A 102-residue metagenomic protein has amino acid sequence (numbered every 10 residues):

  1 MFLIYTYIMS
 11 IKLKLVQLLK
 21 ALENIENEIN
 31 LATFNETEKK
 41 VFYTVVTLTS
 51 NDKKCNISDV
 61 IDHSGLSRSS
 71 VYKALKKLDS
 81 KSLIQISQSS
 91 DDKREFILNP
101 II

Functional and structural regions predicted by a protein language model:
Q17-T33: Short, Lys/Arg-enriched N-terminal segment that forms or immediately precedes the first helix of a structured domain
A32-N35, N56, S89-I102: Short, cationic-aromatic polyanion-contact patches
T37-V45: Short alpha-helical "packing" element that flanks the helix-turn-helix/winged-helix DNA-binding module
T47-D52: Short helix-capping/hinge SLiMs at alpha-helix to coil transitions
K53-G65, L78: A short alpha-helical element within helix-turn-helix/winged-helix DNA-binding domains across DNA-binding proteins
S69: Key DNA-contact positions within bacterial/archaeal DNA-binding proteins
S82: Glycine-centered, phosphate/nucleic-acid-interacting loop/turn motifs that mediate DNA/RNA or nucleotide
